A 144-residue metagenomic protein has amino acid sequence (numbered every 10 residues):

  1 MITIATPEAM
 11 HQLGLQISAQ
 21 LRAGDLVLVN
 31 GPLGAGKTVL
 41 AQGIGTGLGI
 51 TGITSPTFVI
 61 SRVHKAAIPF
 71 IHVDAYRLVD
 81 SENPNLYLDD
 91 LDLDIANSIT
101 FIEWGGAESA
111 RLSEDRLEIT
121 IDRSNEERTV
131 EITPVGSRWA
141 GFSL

Functional and structural regions predicted by a protein language model:
M1-Q16: N-terminal pre-Walker A segment at the start of P-loop NTPase domains
S18-G24: Phosphate-binding P-loop
V27-V29: Hydrophobic anchor at the beta1->P-loop junction of P-loop NTPases
P32: P-loop (Walker A) phosphate-binding loop of NTP-binding proteins
K37: Conserved lysine of the Walker
I50-K65: Short beta-strand-centered segment that lines the nucleotide-binding/catalytic pocket of NTP-utilizing
S81-P84, D89-L144: Short phosphate-coordinating micro-motif centered on Lys-Gly-acidic
